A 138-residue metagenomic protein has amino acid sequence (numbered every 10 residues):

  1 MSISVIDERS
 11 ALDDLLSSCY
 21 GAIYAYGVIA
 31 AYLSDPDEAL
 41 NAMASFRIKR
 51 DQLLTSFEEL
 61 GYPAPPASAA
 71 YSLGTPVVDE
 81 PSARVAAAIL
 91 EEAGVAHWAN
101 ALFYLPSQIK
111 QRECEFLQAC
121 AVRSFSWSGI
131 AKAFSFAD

Functional and structural regions predicted by a protein language model:
M1-D138: All-alpha RGS (Regulator of G-protein Signaling) helical domain and cognate RGS-like helical scaffolds
